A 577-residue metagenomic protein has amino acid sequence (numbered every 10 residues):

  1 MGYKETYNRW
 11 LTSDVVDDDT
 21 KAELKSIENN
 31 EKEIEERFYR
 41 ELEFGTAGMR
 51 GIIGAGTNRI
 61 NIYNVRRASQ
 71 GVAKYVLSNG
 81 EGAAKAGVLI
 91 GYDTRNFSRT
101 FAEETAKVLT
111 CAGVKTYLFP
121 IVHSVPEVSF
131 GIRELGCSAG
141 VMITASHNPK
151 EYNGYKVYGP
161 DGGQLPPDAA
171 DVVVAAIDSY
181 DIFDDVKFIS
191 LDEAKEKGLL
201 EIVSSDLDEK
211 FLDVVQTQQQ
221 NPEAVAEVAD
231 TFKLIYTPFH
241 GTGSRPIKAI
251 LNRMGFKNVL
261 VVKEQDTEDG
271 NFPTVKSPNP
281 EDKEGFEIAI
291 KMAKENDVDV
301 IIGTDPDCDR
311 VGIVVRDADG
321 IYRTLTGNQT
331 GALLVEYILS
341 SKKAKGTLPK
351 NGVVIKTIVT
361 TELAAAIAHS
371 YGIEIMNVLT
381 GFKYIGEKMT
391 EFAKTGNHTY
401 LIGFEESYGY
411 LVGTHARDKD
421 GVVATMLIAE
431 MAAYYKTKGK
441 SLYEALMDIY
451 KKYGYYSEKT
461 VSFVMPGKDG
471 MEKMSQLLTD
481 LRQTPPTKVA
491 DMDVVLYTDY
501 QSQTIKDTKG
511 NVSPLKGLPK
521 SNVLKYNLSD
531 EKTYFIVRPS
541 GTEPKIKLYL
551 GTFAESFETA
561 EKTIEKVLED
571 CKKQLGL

Functional and structural regions predicted by a protein language model:
E5-T105, A194-T231, G517: An N-terminal, well-structured beta->alpha segment
E33-F38, L42, N153-G285, A293: Gly/Ser/Thr-enriched, mixed-charge loops and adjacent short helices that form phosphate/oxyanion-binding elements
F38-N58, A145-N148, P238-I250, P306 (+3 more regions): Conserved phosphate/anionic-ligand binding catalytic regions in large, soluble enzymes, centered on
A86-D93, K233-Y236, L411, Y549-G551: Short glycine-rich or small-residue beta-strand-to-loop segments that form or flank ligand, phosphate, metal/Fe-S
L89-Y152, K257-G312: N-terminal small/polar loop signature for handling phosphorylated ligands or for N-terminal nucleophile
F101-L109, Y152-G159, D309-N328, A364-I367: Short Gly/Thr/Asp-enriched flexible loops that form oxyanion-binding sites at enzyme active sites
Y158-F188, N328-N351, K356-I367, G421 (+1 more regions): Glycine-rich phosphate-binding loop plus the immediately following alpha-helix
K294, V298-V300, I321-R323, S341-R538 (+3 more regions): Phosphate-binding and adjacent anionic-ligand microenvironments
